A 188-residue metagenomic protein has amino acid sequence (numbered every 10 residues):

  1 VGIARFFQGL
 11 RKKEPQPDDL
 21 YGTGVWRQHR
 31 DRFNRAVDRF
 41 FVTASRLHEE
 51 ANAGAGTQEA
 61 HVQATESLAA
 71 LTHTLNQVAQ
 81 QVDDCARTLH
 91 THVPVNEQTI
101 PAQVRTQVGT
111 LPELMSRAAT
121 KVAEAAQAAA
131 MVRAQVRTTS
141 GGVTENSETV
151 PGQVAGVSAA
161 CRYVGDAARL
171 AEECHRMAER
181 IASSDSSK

Functional and structural regions predicted by a protein language model:
V1-T72, N76: Leu/Val/Ala/Ile-rich N-terminal alpha-helices, chiefly Sec-type signal peptides and the beginnings
G2, T74-Q81, Q103-Q107: Short, charged low-complexity intrinsically disordered segments located at boundaries of structured domains
A36-R46, V78-Q81, C85, A118-K121 (+2 more regions): Amphipathic, well-ordered alpha-helical segments in soluble domains
F40-H61, V82, A86-N96, Q103 (+3 more regions): Secondary-structure edge/capping motif, primarily at the C-terminal ends of alpha-helices and the immediately following
S67, L71, V78, V82-L89: Extended alpha-helical coiled-coil "stalk/arm" regions that act as elongated linkers or oligomerization scaffolds
P101-S187: Soluble C-terminal extramembrane regulatory/interaction domains of multi-pass membrane proteins
